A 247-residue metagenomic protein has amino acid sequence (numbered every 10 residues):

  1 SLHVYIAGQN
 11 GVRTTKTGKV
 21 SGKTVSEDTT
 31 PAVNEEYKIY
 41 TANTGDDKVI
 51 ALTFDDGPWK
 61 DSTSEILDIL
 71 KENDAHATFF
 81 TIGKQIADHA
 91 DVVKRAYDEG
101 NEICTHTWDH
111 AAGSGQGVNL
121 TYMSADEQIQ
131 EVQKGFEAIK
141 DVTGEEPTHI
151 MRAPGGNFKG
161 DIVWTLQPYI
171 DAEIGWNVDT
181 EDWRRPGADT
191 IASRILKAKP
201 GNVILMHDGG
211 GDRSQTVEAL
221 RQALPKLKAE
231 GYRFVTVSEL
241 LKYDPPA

Functional and structural regions predicted by a protein language model:
S1-I50, D68-A77, P200-A247: Terminal accessory/targeting
V4-N10, T29-Y37, P58-T63, Q128-V132 (+1 more regions): Short low-complexity stretches enriched in small and charged residues
V20-L120, K134, A138, P147-T148: Active-site beta->alpha N-cap acidic-glycine motif
E65, A87-D91, H110-R233, E239-A247: Catalytic domains of cell-wall/extracellular-matrix polysaccharide-remodeling enzymes, centered on de-N-acetylation
